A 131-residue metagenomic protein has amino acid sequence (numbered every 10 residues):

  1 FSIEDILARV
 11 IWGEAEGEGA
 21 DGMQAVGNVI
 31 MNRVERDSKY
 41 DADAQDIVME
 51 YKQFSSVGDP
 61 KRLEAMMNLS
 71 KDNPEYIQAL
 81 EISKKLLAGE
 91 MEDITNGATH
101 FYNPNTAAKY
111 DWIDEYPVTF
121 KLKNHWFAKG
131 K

Functional and structural regions predicted by a protein language model:
F1-K131: Bacterial extracytoplasmic/cell-wall-associated proteins, especially those involved in peptidoglycan
